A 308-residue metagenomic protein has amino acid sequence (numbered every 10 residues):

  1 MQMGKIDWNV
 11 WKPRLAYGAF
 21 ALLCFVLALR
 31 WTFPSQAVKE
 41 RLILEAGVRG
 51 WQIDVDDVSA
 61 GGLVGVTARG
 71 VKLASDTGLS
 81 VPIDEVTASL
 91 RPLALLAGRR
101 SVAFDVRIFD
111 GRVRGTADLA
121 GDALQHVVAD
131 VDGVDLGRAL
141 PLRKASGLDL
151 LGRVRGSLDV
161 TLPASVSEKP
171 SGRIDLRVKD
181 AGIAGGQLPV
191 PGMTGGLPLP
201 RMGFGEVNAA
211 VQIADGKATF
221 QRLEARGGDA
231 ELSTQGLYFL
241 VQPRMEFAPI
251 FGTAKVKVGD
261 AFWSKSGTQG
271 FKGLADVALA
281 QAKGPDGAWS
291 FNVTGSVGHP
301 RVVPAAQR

Functional and structural regions predicted by a protein language model:
M1-W11: N-terminal Lys/Arg-rich, disordered targeting/topogenic segments
V10-Y17, L73, S80, L124 (+1 more regions): An N-terminal domain-start capping segment
P13-R30: Hydrophobic membrane-insertion alpha-helices, especially the h-region of bacterial N-terminal signal peptides
L27-G115: Terminal hydrophobic membrane-targeting helix
A103-R114, D118-T294: Small-residue helix/turn framework positions
G295, P300-R308: Gram-negative outer-membrane assembly/targeting C-terminal domains
